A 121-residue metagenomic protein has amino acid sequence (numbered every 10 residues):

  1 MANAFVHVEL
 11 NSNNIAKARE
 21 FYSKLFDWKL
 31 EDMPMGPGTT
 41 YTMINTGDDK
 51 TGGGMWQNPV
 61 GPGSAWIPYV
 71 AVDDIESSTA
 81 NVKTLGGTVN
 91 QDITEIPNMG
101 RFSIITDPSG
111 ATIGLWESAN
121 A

Functional and structural regions predicted by a protein language model:
A2, E9-K50: Core segments of cupin and vicinal oxygen chelate
A2, Q57-P62, T106: Short, low-complexity cationic-aromatic patches
N3-A4, L10, E31-P34, T79-A121: Vicinal oxygen chelate
F5-H7, G54, A65-Y69, I113: Short, structured motif recognition centered on aromatic/hydrophobic residues
N14-I15, D73-E76: Helix N-cap motif at beta-to-alpha junctions
S23, L30-G36, T46-D48, W56-P59 (+2 more regions): Residue-level hotspots at or immediately adjacent to binding/recognition sites across diverse folds
Y41, G52, F102-I104: Short hydrophobic/aromatic beta-strand element in the GNAT-like acyltransferase core that lines or flanks the acyl-donor
